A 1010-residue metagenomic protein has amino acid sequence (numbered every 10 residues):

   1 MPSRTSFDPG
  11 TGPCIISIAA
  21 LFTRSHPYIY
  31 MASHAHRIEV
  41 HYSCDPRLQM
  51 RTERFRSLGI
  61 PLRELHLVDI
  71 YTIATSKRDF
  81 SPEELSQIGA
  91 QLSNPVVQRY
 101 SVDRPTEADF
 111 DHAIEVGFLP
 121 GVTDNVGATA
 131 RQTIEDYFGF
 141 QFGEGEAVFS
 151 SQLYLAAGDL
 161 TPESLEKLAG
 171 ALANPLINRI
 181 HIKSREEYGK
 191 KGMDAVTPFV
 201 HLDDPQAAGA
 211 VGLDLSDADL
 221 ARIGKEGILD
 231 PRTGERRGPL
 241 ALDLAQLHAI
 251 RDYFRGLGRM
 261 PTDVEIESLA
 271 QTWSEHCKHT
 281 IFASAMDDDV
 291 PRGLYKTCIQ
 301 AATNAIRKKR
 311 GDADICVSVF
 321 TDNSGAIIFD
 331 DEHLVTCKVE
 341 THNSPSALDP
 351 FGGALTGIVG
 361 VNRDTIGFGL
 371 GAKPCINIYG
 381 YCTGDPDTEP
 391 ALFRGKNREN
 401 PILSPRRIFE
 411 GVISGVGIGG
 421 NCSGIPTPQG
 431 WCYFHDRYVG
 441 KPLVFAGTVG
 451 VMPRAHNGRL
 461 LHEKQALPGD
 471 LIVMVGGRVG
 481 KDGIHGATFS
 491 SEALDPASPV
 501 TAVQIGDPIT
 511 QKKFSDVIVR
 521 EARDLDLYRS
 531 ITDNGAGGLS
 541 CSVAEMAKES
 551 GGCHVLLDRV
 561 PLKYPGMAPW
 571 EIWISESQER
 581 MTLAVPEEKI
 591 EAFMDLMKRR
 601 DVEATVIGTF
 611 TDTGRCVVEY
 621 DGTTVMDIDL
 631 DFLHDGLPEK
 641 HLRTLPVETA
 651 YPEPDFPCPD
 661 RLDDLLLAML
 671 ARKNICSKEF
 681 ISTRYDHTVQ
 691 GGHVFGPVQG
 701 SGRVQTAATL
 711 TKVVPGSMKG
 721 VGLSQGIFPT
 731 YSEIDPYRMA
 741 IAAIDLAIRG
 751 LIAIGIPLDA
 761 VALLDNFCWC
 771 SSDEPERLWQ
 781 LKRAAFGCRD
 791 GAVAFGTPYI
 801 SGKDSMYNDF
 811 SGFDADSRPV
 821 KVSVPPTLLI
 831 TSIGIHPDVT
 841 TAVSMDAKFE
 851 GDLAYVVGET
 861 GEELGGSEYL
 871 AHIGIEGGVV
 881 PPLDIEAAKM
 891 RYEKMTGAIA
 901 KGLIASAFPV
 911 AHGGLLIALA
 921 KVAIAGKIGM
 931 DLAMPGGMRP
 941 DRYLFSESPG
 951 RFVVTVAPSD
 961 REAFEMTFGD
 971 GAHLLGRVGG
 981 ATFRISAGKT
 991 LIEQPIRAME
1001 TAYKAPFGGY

Functional and structural regions predicted by a protein language model:
F7, F22, Y28-Y30: Aromatic (phenylalanine/tyrosine) cluster motif
A32-S43, L67-T72, F110-P120, S151-Y154 (+1 more regions): Short glycine-/aliphatic-rich beta-strand segments at the starts of folded cytosolic domains
E39-R47, R78, V116-V126, D159-L160 (+1 more regions): Short, surface-exposed ligand-recognition loops at beta-strand->loop->(often short) alpha-helix junctions that present
R51-F55, E83-S93, T129-T133, S164-A173 (+2 more regions): Short amphipathic alpha-helices in soluble, non-transmembrane regions that often serve as interface/regulatory elements
L62, G121-T123, G143-G145, S151 (+2 more regions): Glycine/proline-enriched, intrinsically flexible loops and inter-domain linkers
L62-L67, E115, R131, D136-A157 (+2 more regions): Interaction-mediating elements
P95-V148: Short, solvent-exposed interaction modules
